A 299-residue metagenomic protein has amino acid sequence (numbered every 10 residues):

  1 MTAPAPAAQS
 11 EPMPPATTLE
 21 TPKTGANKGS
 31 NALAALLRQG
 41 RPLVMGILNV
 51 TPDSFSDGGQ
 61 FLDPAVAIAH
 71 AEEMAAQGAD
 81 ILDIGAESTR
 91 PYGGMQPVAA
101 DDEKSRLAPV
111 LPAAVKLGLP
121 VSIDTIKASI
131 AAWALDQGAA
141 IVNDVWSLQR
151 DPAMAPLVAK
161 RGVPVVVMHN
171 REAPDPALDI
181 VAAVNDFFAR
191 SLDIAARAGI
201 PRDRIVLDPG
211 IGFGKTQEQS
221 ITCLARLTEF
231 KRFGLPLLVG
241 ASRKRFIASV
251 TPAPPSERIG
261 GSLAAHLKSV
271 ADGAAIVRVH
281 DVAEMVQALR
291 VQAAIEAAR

Functional and structural regions predicted by a protein language model:
T2-P6, E11-P14, T21-A32, R38-Q39 (+6 more regions): Active-site-adjacent loop and "lid" segments of alpha/beta metabolic enzymes
R41-L43: A short, charged/proline- and glycine-enriched loop that marks the coil->beta-strand transition at the N-terminal
M45, A79, P120, A139-A140 (+1 more regions): Hydrophobic "anchor" residues on beta-strands that sit immediately upstream of conserved functional sites
A69-G85: Catalytic domains of carbohydrate-active enzymes, especially glycoside hydrolases
S191-R204: Phosphate/pyrophosphate-binding loops at sites that engage ATP/ADP/AMP, CoA/4′-phosphopantetheine, polyphosphate
